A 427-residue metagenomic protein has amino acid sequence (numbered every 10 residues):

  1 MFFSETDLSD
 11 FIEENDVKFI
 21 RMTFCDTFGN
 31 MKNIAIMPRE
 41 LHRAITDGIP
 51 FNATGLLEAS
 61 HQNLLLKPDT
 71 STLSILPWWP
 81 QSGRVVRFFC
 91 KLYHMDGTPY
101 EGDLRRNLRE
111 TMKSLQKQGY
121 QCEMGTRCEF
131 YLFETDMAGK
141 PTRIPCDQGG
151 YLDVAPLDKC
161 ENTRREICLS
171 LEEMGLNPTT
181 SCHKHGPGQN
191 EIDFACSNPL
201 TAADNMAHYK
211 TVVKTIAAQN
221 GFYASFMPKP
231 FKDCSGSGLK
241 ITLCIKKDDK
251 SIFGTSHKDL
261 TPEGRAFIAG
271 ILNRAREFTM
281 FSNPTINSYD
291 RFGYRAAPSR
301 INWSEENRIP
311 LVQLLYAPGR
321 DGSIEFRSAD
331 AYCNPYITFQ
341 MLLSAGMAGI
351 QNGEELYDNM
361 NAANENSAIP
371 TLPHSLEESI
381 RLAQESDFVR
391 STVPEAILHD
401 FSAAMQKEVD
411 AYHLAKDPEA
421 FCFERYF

Functional and structural regions predicted by a protein language model:
M1-S181, A202, F222, I337 (+1 more regions): ATP/Mg2+-dependent ligation/transfer catalytic cores
D26, Y93-P99, P156, C196-A202 (+3 more regions): A generic structural motif
T27-K32, G97, L132, P187 (+5 more regions): Flexible loop/turn segments at secondary-structure boundaries
F88-H94, N190-C196, L243: Short, hydrophobic beta-strand segments
M124-E134, R143, M174-F194, A224-T242 (+1 more regions): Core alpha/beta catalytic barrel or barrel-like domain that forms the active/cofactor pocket in diverse metabolic
I144-V154, P187-A202, F231-G236, D248-F253: Active-site-proximal beta-alpha loop/turn segments in soluble metabolic enzymes
A155, K159-T163, T180-G186, N198-Y209 (+4 more regions): Short, contiguous, pocket-lining structural segments that sit at or immediately flank catalytic/ligand-binding sites
H208, T215-I216, F222-Y223, K246-P298 (+1 more regions): Catalytic-core signal marking the mid-to-C-terminal active-site face
